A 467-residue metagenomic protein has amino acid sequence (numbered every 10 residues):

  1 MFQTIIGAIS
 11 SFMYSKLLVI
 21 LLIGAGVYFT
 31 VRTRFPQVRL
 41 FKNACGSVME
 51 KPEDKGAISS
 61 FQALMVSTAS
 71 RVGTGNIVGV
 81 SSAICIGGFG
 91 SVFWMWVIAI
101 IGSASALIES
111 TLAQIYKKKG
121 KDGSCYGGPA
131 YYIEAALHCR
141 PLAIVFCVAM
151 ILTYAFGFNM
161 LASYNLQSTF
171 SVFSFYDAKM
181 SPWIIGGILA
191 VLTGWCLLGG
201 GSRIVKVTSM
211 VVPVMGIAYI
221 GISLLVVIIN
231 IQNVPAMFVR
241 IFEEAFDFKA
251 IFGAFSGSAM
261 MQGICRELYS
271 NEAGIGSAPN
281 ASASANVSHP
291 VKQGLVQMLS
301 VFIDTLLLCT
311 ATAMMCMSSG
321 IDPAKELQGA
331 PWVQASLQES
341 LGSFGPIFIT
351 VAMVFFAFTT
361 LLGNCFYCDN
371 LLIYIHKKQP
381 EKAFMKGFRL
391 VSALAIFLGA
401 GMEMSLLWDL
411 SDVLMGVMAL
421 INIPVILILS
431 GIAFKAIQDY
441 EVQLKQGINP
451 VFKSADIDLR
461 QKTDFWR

Functional and structural regions predicted by a protein language model:
M1-T74, I84-S91, G102, V425-R467: N-terminal alpha-helical transmembrane segments of multi-pass membrane transport and channel/translocase proteins
F2, L18, T33-Q37, G75-V80 (+7 more regions): Transmembrane helix-loop junctions in multi-pass membrane proteins
L21-Y28, R32-C45, Y164-F170, S181-I229 (+4 more regions): Membrane-interface loop-to-helix entry segments
A25-T30, I98-G123, P129-A130, E134-Y164 (+3 more regions): Helix-loop-helix module between adjacent transmembrane segments
T30, I108-K117, I222-R240, F248 (+3 more regions): Extracellular/periplasmic helix-exit of transmembrane alpha-helices
F35-S60, S82, G88-F89, A104-L137 (+3 more regions): Flexible loop linkers connecting adjacent transmembrane helices in multi-pass alpha-helical membrane transporters
D54-I86, L112-A130, E134, I151 (+1 more regions): Alpha-helical membrane segments and immediately flanking helix-loop junctions that form or couple to the substrate/ion
I101-E109, G187-G201, V212-Q232, C265-R266 (+2 more regions): Selective recognition of specific alpha-helical transmembrane segments in multi-pass small-molecule
